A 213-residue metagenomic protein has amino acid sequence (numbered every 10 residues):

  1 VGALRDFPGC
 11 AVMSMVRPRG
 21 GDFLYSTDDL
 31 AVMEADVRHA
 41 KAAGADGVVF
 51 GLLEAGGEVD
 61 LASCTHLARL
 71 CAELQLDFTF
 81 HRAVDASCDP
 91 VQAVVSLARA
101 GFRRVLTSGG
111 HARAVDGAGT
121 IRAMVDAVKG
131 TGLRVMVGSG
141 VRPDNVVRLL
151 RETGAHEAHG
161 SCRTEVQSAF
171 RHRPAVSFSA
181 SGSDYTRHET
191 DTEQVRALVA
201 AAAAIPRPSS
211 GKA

Functional and structural regions predicted by a protein language model:
V1-A62: Active-site beta->alpha loop and helix N-cap motifs at the rims of alpha/beta catalytic domains
V1-G20, V59-R82, A118-P143, A180-P208: Alpha-helix-loop-beta-strand connector modules within alpha/beta enzyme cores
V16-G20, E54, V84, H111 (+2 more regions): Short, flexible active-site-adjacent loop segments at beta-strand->alpha-helix junctions, enriched in small/polar
G21-H39, D85-A100, M124-T131, V137 (+1 more regions): Catalytic cores of alpha/beta
D22, G57, S87-C88, A114-V115 (+2 more regions): Generic structural signal for helix capping and beta-alpha/helix-loop junctions
H39-A55, F102-V115, T153-V176, Y185: Glycine-rich phosphate-binding active-site loops on the catalytic face of alpha/beta enzymes
D46-L61, D77-C88, A93-V94, R103-V115 (+1 more regions): Catalytic beta/alpha-barrel core
L149-A213: Long hydrophobic alpha-helical segments typical of transmembrane helices together with their membrane-interfacial
